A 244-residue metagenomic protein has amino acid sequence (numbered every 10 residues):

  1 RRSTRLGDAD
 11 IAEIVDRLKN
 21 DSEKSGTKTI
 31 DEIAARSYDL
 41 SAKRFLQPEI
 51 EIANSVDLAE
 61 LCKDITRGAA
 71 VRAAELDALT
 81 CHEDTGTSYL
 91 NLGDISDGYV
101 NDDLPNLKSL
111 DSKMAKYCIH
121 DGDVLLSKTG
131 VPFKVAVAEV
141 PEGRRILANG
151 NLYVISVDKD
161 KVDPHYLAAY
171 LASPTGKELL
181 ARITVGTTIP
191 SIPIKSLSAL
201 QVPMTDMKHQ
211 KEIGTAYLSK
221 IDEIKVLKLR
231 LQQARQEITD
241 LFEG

Functional and structural regions predicted by a protein language model:
R1-I14, D121: Class I S-adenosyl-L-methionine-dependent methyltransferase catalytic core
V15-L18, L167-A172, Y217: Short amphipathic C-terminal alpha-helix that caps PH/PH-like domains
L18-A78, S96, A199, M204-G244: Non-catalytic DNA-recognition/assembly elements of restriction-modification systems
E75-L110: DNA target-recognition patches
Y89-L90, V154, R182: C-terminal target-recognition/interaction regions appended to catalytic cores
D103, N151-Y153, S196-L200: Short amphipathic alpha-helical segments
M114-Y117, D121, L125-L171: A short beta-sheet element
S173-V202, E243: Specificity-determining recognition surfaces
